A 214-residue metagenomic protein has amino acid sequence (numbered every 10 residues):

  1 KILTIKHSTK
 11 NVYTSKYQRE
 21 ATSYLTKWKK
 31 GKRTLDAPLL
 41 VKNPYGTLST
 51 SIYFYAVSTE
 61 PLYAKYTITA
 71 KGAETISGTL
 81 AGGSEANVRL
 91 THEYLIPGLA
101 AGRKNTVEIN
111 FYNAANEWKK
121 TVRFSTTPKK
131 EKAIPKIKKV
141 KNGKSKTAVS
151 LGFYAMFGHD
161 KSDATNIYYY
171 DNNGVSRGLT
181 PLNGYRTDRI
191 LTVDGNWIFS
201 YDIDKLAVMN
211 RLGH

Functional and structural regions predicted by a protein language model:
L3-T14, P38-Y53, V57-Y63, T91-H92 (+2 more regions): Histidine-/acidic-rich catalytic cores in large beta-rich domains
T14-L35: Proline/serine/threonine-rich low-complexity linkers at boundaries of modular beta-sandwich domains
T67-I76, A114, N172: Change "in extracellular beta-sheet-rich domains … of secreted and cell-surface proteins" to "in beta-sheet-rich domains
G72-G83, W118-K120, S176-G178: Surface-exposed loop/edge segments in extracytoplasmic proteins
G82-S84, T127-P128: A short, sequence-level motif marking secondary-structure junctions
E85-E93: Aromatic sugar-binding surface patches on proteins that engage polysaccharides or sugar-phosphate polymers
I96-K104: Surface-exposed, short loops/turns at beta-strand junctions within beta-sandwich domains
